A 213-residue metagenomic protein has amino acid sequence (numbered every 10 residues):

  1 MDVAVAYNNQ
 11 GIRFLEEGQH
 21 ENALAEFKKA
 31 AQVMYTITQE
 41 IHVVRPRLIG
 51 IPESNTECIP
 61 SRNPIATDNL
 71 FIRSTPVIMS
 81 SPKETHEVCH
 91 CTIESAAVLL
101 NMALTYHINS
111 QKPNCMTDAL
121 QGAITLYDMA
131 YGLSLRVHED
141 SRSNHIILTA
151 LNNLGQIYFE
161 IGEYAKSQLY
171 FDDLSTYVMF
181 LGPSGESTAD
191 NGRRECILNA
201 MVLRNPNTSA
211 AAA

Functional and structural regions predicted by a protein language model:
M1-A213: Extended alpha-helical scaffold/coiled-coil
